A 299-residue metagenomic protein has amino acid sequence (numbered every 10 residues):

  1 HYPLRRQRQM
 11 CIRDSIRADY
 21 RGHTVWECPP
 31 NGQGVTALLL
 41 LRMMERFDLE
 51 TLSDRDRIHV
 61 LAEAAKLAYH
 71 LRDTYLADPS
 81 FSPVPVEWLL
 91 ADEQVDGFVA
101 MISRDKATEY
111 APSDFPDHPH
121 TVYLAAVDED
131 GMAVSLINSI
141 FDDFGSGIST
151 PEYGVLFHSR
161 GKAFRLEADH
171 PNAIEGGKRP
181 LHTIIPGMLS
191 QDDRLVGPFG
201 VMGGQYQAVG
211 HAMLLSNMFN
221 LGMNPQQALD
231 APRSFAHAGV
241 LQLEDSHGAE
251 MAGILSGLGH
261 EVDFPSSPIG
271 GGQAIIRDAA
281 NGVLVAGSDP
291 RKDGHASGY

Functional and structural regions predicted by a protein language model:
H1-I12: Single conserved hydrophobic/aromatic residue that forms the stacking wall/gate of nucleotide- or nucleobase-binding
E27-P30, V35, L189-Q205, M218: Extended C-terminal regions of large enzymes
C28-N31, S113-D117, E175-L181, D263-S267: Short Gly/Pro-enriched turn/cap motifs at secondary-structure boundaries
F47-I140, E152-Y153, R160, S266: Internal maturation/activation junctions in enzymes
I58, D130, K178, H211 (+1 more regions): Extended C-terminal subregions enriched in glycine
S103-P112, R165-I174, G257-L258: Short Pro/Gly-enriched beta-strand edge/turn motifs at strand-loop
H118-T121, H182-I184, G271: Short, small/polar residue-rich loop motifs at catalytic or cofactor-binding pockets
M132-G197, L221, P225: Active-site rim segments in enzyme catalytic domains, especially the processed small/beta chain of N-terminal
